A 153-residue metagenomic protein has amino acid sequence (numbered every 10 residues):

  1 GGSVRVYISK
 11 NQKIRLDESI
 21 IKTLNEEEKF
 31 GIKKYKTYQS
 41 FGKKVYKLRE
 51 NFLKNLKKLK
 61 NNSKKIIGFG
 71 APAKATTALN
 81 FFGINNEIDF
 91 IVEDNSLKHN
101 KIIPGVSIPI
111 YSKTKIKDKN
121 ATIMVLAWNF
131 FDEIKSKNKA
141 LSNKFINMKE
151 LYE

Functional and structural regions predicted by a protein language model:
G1-K44, L48: Flexible, glycine-/basic-rich loop-and-beta segments that form/coincide with the SAM-dependent methyltransferase
K13, P72-T76, S96-K98, W128-F131 (+1 more regions): Short, solvent-exposed loop/turn segments at secondary-structure junctions
K44-N62: A short, well-structured juxtamembrane/interface segment
L56-N80: Glycine-rich adenosine-cofactor-binding loop
T77-D89: Substrate-recognition/cap helix-loop segment adjacent to the acidic, metal-dependent catalytic center of Asp-based
I88-I103, F145-E153: Short, flexible loop segments at boundaries between secondary-structure elements
V106-E153: Phosphate-bearing ligand-interacting subdomains that bind or position ATP/ADP/UDP/GDP/NAD(P) or nucleotide-linked
